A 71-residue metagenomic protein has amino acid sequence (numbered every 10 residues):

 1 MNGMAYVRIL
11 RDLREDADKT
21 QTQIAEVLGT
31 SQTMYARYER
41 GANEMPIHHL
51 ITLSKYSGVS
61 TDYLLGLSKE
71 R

Functional and structural regions predicted by a protein language model:
M1, L13-D16, R37, L65-R71: Short, charged recognition helix plus adjacent turn of helix-turn-helix-like nucleic-acid-binding domains
M1-R8: A detector for short, charged/polar N-terminal pre-domain segments
R8-V27, T52: Short basic helix-loop element that most often maps to the first helix and adjoining turn of HTH DNA-binding modules
L10, I24-A25, Y35-Y38, L64: Conserved hydrophobic/aromatic packing and binding residues within compact polymer-binding modules
T20, S31-M34, P46, S60: Short coil turns linking two alpha-helices in DNA-binding domains
G29, H48-Y63: DNA major-groove recognition helix of helix-turn-helix/homeodomain DNA-binding modules
A42-T52, E70-R71: Short, basic-rich loop-to-helix N-cap that marks the start of a DNA-contacting helix
